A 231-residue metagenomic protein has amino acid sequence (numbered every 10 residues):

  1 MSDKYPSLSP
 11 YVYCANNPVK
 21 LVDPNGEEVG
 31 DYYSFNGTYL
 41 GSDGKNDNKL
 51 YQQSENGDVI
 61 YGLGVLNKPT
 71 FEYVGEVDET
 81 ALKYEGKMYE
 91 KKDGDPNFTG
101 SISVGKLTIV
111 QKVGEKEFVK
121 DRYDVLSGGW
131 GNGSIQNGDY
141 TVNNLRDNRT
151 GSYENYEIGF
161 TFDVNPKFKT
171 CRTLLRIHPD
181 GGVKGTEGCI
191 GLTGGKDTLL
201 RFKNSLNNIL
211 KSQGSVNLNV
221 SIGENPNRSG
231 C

Functional and structural regions predicted by a protein language model:
M1-P69: Short turn/helix-capping motifs enriched in Asx and small/polar residues
L40-G44, S54-E187, D197-V216, I222-C231: Cell wall/extracellular polymer interaction/catalysis modules
G194: Dinucleotide-binding Rossmann-like beta1-alpha1 core, especially the glycine-rich loop that anchors the ADP
